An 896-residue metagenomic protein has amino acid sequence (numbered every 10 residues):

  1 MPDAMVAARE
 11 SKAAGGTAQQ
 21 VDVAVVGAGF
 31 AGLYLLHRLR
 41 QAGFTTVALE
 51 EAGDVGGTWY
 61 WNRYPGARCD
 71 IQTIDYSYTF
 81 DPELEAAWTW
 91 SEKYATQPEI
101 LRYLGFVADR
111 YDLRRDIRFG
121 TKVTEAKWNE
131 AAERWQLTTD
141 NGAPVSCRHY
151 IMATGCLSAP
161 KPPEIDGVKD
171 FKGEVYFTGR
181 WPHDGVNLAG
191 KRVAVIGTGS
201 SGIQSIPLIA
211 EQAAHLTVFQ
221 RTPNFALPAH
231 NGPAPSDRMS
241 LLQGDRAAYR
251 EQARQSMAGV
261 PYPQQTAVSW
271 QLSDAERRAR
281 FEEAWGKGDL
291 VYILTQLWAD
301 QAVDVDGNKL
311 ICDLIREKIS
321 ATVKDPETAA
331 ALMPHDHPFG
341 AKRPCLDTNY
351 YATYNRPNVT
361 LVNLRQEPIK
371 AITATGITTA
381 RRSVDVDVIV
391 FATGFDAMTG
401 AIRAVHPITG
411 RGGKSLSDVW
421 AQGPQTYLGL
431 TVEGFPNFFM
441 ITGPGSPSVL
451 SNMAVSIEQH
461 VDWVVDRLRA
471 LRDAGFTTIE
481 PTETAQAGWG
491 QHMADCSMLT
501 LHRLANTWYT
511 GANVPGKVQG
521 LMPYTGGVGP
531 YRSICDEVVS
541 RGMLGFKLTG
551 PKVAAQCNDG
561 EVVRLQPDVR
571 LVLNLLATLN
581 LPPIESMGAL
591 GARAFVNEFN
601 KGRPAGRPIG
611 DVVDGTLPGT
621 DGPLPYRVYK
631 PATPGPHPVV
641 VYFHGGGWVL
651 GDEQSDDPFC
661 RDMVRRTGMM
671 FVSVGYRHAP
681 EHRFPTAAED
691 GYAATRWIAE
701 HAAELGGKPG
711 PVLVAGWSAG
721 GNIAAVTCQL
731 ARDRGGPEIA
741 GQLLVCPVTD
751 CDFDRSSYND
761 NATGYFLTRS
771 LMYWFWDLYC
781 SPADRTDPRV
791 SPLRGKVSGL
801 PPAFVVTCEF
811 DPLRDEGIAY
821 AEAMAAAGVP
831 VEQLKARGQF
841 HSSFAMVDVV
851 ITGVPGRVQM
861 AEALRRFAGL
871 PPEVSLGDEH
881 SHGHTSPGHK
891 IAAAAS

Functional and structural regions predicted by a protein language model:
P2-V23, A28-A31, H37-K169, D184-G185 (+3 more regions): N-terminal FAD-binding dinucleotide-binding subdomain shared by FAD-dependent oxidases/monooxygenases
T17-Q20, N187-K191, K708-P709: Short helix-loop-beta connector
D22, F44-T45, K191-R192, H215 (+5 more regions): Residues that mark the start of a beta-strand
V25, V193-V195, V714: Conserved alpha/beta-hydrolase fold motif
L39, L208-I209, T727-A731: Aromatic pocket-lining residues of Rossmann-like dinucleotide-binding sites
D116-G120, Y176, T360-V362, V672 (+1 more regions): General small-molecule cofactor/ligand-binding pocket signal
M152-C156, R180, G394-F395, G443 (+3 more regions): Glycine-rich His-Gly loop
G560-P583, G602, G606, D611-P618 (+1 more regions): Alpha/beta-hydrolase superfamily serine-hydrolase fold, recognizing
